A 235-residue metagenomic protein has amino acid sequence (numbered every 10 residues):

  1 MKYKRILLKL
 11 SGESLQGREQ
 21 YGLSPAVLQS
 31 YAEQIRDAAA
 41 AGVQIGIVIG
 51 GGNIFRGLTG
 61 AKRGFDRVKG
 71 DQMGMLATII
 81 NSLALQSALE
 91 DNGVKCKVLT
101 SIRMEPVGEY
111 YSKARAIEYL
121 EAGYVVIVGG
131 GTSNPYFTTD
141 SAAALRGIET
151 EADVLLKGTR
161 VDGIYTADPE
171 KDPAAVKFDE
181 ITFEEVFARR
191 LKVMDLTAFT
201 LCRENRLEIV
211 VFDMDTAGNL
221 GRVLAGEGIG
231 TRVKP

Functional and structural regions predicted by a protein language model:
M1-P235: C-terminal catalytic "cap/lid" subdomain
